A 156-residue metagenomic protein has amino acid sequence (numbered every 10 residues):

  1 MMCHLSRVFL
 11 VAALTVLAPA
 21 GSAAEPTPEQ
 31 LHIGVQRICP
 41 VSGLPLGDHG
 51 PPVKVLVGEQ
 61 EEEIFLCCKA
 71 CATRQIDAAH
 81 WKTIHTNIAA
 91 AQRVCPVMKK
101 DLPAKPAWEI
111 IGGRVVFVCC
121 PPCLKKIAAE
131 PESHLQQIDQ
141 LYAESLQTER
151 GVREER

Functional and structural regions predicted by a protein language model:
M1-R7: Positively charged n-region of N-terminal signal peptides that target proteins for export
C3, A20-R156: Intrinsically disordered, low-complexity terminal tails/loops enriched in metal-binding residues
R7-A18: Bacterial N-terminal signal peptides
